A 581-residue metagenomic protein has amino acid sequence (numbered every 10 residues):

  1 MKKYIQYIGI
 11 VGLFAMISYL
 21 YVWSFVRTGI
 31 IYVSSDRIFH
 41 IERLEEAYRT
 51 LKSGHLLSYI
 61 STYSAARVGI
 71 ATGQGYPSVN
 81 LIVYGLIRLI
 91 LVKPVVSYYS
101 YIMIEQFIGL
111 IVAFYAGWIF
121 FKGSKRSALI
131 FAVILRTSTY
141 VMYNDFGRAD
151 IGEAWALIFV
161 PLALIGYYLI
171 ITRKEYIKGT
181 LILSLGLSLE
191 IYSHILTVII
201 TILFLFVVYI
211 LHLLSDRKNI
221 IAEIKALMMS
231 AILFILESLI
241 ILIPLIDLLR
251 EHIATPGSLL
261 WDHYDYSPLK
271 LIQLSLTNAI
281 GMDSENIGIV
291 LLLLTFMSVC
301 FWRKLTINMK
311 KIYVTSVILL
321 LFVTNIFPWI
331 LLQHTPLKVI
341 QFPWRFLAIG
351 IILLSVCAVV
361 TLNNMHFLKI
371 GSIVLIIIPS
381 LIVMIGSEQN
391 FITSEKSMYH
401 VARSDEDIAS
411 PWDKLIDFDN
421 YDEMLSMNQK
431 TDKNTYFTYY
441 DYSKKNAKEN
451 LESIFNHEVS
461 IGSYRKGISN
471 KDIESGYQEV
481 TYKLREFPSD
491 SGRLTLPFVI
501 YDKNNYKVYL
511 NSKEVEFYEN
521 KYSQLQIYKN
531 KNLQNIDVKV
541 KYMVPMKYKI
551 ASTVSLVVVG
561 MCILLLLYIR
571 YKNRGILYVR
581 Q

Functional and structural regions predicted by a protein language model:
I5-E46, I232-L242, S380-M384: Transmembrane signal-anchor helices characteristic of membrane glycosylation enzymes that use polyprenol
G9, N446-Q581: Active-site-proximal, structured, solvent-exposed surfaces of multi-pass membrane proteins that position macromolecular
V11-S18, Y101-F120, K125-I171, Y176-H212 (+2 more regions): Membrane-embedded helix bundles of polyisoprenyl
M16-F25, L129-F146, E237-I253, I312-Q341 (+1 more regions): Membrane-interface helix-loop junctions at the exits of transmembrane helices
I17-F159: Active-site lumenal/periplasmic loops and adjacent helix-entry segments of GT-C-fold, multi-pass membrane
R126, R217-L227, M297-L320: Membrane-interface helix-loop-helix junctions at transmembrane boundaries of multi-pass membrane enzymes, predominantly
A226-L227, A231-C300, W412-N420: Periplasmic/ER-lumenal interhelical loops and adjacent helix-loop junctions in multi-pass membrane proteins
N363-S387: Signature aromatic-anchored transmembrane alpha helix within multi-pass, membrane-resident enzymes that catalyze glycan
